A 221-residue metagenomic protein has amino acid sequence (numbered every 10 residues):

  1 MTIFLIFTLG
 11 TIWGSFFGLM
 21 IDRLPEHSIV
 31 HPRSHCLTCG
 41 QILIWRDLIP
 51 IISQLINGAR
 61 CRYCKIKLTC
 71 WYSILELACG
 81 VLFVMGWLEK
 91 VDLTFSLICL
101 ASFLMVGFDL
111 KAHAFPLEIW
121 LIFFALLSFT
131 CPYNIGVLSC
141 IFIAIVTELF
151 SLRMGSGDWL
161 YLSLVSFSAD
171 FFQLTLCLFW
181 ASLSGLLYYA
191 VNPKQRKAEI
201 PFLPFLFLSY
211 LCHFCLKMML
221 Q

Functional and structural regions predicted by a protein language model:
M1-Q221: A membrane-topology feature that recognizes alpha-helical transmembrane segments and their immediate juxtamembrane
